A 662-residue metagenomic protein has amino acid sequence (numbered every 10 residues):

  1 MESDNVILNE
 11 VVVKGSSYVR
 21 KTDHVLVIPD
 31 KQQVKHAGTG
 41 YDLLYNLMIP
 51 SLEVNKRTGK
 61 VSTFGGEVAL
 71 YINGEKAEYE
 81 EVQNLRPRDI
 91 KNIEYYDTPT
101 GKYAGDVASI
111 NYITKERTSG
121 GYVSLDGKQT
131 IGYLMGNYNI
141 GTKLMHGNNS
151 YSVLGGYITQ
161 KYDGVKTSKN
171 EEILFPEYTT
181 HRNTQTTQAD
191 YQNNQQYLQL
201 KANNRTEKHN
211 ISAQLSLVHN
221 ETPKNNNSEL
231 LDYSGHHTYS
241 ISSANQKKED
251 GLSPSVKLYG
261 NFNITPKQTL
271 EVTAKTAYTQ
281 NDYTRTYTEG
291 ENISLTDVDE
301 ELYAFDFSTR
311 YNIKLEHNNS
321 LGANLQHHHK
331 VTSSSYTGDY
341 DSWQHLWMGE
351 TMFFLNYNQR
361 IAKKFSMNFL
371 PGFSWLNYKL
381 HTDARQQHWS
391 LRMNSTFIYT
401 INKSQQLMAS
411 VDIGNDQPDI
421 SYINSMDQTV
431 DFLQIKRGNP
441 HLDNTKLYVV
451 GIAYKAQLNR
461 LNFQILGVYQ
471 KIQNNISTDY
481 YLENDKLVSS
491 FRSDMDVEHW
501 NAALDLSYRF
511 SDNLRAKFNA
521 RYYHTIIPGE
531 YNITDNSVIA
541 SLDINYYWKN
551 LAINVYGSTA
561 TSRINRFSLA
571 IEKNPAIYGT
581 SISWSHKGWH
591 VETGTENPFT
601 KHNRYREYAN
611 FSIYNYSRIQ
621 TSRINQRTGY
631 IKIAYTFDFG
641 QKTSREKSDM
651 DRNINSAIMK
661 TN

Functional and structural regions predicted by a protein language model:
N5-E10, K14-Y233, S243-Y278, F305 (+14 more regions): Membrane-proximal, glycine/serine-rich, low-complexity loop/turn segments characteristic of large bacterial
N84-L85, I131-G132, A189-N194, Q246-L252 (+9 more regions): Replace "Gram-negative outer membrane beta-barrel proteins" with "bacterial and organellar outer membrane beta-barrel
G105-G127, E229, T273-T279, T284 (+6 more regions): Surface-exposed extracellular loop regions of Gram-negative outer-membrane beta-barrel proteins
G141, A520-I527, L542-S585, W589-S617: C-terminal beta-barrel architecture of Gram-negative outer-membrane proteins
G164-T179, K224-S240, V256, D282-E291 (+10 more regions): Outer-membrane beta-barrel translocator domains and adjoining extracellular loop/strand segments of Gram-negative
E249, T284, T288-N368, L380 (+4 more regions): Outer-membrane beta-barrel transmembrane domain signature of Gram-negative proteins, especially the mid-to-C-terminal
A304-D306, M352, N439, D443 (+3 more regions): Outer membrane beta-barrel strand-and-loop segments of large Gram-negative receptors, especially TonB-dependent
